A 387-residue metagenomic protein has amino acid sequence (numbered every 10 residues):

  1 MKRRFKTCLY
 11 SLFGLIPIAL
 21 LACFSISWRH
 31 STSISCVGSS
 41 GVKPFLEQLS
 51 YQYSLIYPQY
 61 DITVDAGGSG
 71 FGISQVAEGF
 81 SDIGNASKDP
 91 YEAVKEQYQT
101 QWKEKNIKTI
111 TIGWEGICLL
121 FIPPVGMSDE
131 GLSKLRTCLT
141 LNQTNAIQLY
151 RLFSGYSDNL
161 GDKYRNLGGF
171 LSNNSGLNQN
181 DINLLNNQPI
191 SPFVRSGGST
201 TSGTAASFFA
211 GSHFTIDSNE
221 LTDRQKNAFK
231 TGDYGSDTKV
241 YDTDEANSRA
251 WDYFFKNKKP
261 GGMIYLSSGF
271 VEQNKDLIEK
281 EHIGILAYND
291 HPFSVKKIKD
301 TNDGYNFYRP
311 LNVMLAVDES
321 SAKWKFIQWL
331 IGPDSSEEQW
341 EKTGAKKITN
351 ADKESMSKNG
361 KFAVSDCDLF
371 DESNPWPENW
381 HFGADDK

Functional and structural regions predicted by a protein language model:
M1-L15: N-terminal Sec-pathway targeting helices
S11, I16-I26: Hydrophobic alpha-helical membrane-insertion segments, chiefly the h-region of N-terminal signal peptides
S27-K387: Flexible loop/hinge segments at secondary-structure junctions
